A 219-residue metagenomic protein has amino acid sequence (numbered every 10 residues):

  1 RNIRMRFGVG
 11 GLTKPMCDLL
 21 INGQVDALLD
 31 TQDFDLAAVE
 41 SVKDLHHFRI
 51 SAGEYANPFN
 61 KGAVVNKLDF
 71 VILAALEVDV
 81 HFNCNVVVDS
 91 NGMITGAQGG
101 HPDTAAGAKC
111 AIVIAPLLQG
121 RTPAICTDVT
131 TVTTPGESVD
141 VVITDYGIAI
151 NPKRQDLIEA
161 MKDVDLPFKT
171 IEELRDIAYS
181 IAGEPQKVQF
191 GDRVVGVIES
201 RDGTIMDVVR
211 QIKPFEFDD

Functional and structural regions predicted by a protein language model:
R4-R6, P15-D219: Conserved phosphate- and dinucleotide-binding cores of soluble alpha/beta proteins, encompassing both enzyme active
